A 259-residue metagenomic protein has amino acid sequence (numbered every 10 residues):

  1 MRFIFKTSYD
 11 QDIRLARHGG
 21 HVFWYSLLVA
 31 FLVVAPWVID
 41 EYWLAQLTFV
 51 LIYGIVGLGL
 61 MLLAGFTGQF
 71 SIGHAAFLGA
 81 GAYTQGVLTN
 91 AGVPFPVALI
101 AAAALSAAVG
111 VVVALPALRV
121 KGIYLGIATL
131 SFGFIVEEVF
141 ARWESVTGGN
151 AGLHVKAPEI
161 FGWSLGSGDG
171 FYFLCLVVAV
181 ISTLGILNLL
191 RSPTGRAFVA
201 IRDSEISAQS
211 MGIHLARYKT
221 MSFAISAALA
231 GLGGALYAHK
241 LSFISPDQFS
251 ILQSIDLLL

Functional and structural regions predicted by a protein language model:
M1-L259: Transmembrane alpha-helices and adjacent helix-loop boundaries
